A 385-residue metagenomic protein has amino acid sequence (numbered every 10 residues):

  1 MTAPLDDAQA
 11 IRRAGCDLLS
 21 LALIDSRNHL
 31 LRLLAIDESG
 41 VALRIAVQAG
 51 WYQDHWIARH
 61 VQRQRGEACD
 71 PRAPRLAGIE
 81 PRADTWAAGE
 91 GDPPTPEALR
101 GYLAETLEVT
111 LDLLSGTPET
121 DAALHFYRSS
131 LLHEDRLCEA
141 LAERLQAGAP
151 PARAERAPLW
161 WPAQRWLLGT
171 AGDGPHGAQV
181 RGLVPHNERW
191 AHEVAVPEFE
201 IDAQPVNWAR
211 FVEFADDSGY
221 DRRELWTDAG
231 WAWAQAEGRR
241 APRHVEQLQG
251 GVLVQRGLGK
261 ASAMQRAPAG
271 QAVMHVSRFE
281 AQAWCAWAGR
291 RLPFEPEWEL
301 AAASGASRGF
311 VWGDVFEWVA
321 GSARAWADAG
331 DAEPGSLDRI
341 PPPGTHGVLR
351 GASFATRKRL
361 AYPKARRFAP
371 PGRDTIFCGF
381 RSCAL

Functional and structural regions predicted by a protein language model:
T2-E38: N-terminal regions that are enriched for targeting/export leaders and immediately downstream pro/stem segments
R12-L18, P93-R100, L124-Y127, P197-F199 (+2 more regions): Active-site rim elements
I24-A88, G116-L159, P205, V212-E213 (+3 more regions): Short, contiguous alpha-helical
A58-P96, R100-T117, E200-A301: Active-site microenvironments of metalloenzymes and redox enzymes
R153-D173: Extended, Lys/Arg-enriched charged tracts that mediate electrostatic binding to polyanionic substrates
R181-V196: Short, conserved catalytic-motif segment at the N-terminal edge
R189-H192, S218-G238, V311-L385: Surface-exposed recognition segments
G270, M274, P296-W312, G330 (+1 more regions): Short, well-ordered junction/capping motifs at the entry into regular secondary structure
